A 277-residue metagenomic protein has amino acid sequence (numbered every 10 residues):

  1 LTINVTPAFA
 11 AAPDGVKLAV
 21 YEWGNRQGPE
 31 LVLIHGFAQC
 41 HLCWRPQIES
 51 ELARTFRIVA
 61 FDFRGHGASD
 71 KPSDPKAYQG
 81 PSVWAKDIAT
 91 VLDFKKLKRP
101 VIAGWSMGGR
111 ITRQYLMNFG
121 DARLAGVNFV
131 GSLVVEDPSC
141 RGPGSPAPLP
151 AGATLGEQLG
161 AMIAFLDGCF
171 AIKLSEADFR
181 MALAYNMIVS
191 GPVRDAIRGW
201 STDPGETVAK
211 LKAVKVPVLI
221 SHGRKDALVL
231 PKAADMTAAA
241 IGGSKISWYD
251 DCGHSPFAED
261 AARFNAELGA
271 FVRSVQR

Functional and structural regions predicted by a protein language model:
P13, A60-A103, M107, A266: Active-site loop/oxyanion-hole signature of alpha/beta-hydrolase fold enzymes
V16-K71: Conserved HGGG/HGGXW glycine-rich cap/lid loop of the alpha/beta-hydrolase fold
H35-F37, P100, G104-G109, G223: Conserved alpha/beta-hydrolase "nucleophile elbow" surrounding the catalytic nucleophile
R113-N118, A122-E157: Flexible "cap/lid" loop of the alpha/beta hydrolase fold
P138-S139, G156-K212: Conserved alpha/beta-hydrolase catalytic His-Asp/Glu region
V214, I220-H222: Short beta-strand/loop motif that positions the catalytic acidic residue of the alpha/beta-hydrolase fold
R224-V229: Acidic catalytic loop of the alpha/beta-hydrolase fold
S244-R277: Catalytic active-site module of serine/aspartate enzymes centered on a nucleophile-bearing elbow/loop
